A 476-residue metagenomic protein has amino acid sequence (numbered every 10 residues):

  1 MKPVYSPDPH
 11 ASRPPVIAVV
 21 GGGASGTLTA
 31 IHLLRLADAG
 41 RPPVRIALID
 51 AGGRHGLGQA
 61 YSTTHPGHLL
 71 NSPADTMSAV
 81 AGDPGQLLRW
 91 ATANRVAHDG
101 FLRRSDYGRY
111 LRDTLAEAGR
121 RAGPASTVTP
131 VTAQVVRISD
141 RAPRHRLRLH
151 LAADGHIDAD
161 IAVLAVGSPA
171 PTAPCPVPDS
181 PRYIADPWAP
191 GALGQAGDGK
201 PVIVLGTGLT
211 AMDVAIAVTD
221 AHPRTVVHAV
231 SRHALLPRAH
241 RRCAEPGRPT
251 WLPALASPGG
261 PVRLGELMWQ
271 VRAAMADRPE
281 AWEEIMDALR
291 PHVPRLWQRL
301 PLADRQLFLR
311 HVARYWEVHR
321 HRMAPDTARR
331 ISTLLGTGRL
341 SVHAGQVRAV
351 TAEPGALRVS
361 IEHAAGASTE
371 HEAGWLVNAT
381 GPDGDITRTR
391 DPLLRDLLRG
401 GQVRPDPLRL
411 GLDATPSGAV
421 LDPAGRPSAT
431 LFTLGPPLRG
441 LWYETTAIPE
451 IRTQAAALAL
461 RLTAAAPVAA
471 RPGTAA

Functional and structural regions predicted by a protein language model:
K2-G53, Q59, V96-P258, V262 (+1 more regions): Flavin (primarily FAD) cofactor-binding/catalytic cores of flavoenzymes
G52-A93: Redox-cofactor-proximal catalytic regions of oxidoreductases
